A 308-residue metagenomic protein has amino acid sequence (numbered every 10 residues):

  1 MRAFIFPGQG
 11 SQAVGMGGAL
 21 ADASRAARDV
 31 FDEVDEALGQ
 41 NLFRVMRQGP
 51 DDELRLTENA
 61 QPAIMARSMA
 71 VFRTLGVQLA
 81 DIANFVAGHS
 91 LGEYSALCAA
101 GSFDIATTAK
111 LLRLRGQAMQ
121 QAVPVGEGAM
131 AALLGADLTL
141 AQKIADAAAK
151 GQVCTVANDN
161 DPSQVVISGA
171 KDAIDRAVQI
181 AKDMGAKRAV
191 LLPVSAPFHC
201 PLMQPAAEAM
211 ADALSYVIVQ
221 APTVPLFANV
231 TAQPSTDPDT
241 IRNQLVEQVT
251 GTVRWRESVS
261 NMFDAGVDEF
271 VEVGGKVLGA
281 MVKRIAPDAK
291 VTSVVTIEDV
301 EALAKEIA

Functional and structural regions predicted by a protein language model:
M1-A141, E269-E298: FabD-like malonyl-/acyl-CoA
Q9-S11, E36-L38, A100-G251, A280: Alpha/beta catalytic cores of group-transfer enzymes, especially the acyltransferase/condensing modules of polyketide
S90, I218, G266: Conserved functional loop/turn residues at catalytic and ligand-binding sites
K182, F263-D264: Non-catalytic positions within long, well-ordered alpha-helices that form the structural scaffold/packing of enzyme
L192-V194, F263, V295: Short glycine-rich catalytic loops that host catalytic nucleophiles or stabilize transition states across multiple
T231, K290-A308: Short, flexible loop segments at boundaries between secondary-structure elements
R254-N261: A short, well-structured juxtamembrane/interface segment
